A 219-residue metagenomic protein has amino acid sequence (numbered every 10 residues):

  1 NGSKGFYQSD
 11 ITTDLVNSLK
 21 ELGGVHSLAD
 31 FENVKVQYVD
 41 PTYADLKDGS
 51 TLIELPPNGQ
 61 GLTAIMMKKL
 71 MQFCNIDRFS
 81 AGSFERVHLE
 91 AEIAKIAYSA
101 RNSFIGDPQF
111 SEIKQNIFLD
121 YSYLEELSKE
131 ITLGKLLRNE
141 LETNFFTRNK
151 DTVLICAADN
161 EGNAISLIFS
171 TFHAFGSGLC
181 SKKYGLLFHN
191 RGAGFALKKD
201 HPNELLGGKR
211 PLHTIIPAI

Functional and structural regions predicted by a protein language model:
N1-P57, I131-T147, I155-A157: Accessory "access/gating" subregions that flank catalytic or transport cores
G2, I11-L15, T63, R86 (+2 more regions): Stable alpha-helical elements in mature extracytoplasmic
V25-S27, N163-A218: Active-site rim segments in enzyme catalytic domains, especially the processed small/beta chain of N-terminal
L28-D45, Q60-M66, L70, G185 (+2 more regions): Flexible glycine/proline-rich, aromatic-decorated loop/lid segments
Y38, N149-T152, A174, H213-I215: Short, small/polar residue-rich loop motifs at catalytic or cofactor-binding pockets
L52-G61, T152-C156, I168-L179: Glycine-rich phosphate/pyrophosphate-binding beta-alpha loops
F73-S170, Y184, R191: Internal maturation/activation junctions in enzymes
